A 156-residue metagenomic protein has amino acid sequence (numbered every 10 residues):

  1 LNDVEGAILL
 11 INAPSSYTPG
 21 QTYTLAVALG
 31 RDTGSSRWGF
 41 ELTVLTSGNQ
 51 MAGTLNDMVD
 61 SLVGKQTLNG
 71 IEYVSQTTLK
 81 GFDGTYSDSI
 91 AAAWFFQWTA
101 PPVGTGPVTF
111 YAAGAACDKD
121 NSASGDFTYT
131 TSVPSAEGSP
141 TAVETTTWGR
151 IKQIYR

Functional and structural regions predicted by a protein language model:
L1-V4, G114: Detector for the c-type heme attachment site
E5-S61: Low-complexity, serine/threonine/proline/glycine-rich extracellular segments that form mucin-like
Y23, G106-F110: Exposed beta-strand face motif in extracellular beta-rich ectodomains
G30, P101-V103, A113-C117: Beta-strand-rich extracellular modules
L62-A91: Extended, solvent-exposed segments with strong compositional bias
D88, A92-G104: Short, hydrophobic beta-strand segments
S124-T141: Short beta-strand elements
